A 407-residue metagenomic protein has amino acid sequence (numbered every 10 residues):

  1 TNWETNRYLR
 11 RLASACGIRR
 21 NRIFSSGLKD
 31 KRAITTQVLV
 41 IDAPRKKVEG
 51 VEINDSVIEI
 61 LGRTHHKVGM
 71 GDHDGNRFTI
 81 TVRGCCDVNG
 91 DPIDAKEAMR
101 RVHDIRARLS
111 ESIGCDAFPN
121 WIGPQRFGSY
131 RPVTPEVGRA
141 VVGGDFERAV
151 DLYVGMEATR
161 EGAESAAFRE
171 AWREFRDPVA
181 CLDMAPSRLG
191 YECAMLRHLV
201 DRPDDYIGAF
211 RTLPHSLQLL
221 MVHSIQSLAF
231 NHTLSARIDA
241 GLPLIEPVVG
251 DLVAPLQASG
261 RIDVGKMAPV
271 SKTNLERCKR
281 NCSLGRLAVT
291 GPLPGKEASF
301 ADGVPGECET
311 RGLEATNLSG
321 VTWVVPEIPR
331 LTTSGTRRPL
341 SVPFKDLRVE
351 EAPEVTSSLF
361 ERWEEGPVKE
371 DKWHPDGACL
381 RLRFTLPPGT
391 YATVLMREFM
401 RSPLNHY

Functional and structural regions predicted by a protein language model:
T1-Y407: Non-catalytic, substrate/partner-engaging modules appended to enzymatic cores
